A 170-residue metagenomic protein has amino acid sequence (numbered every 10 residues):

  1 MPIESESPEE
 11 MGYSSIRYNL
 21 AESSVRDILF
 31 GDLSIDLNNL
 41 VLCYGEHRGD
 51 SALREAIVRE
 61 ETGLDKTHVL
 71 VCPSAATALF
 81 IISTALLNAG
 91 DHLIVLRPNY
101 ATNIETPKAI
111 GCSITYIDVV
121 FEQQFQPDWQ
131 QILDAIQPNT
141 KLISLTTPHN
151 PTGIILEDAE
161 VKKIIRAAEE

Functional and structural regions predicted by a protein language model:
M1-S74, I81: N-terminal small-domain helix-loop-helix segment of the aminotransferase-like
L20-S23, I57, V69, L93 (+3 more regions): Generic structural signal for small/hydrophobic residues in well-ordered secondary structure, especially within
S23-D27, A76, Y100-A101, P148-N150: Short, solvent-exposed loop/turn segments at secondary-structure junctions
I28-F30, L79-F80, N103-I104, T152-G153: Glycine/Thr-rich phosphate-binding loops of Rossmann-like dinucleotide-binding domains
D65-V69, G90-H92, N139: Short acidic capping loops at alpha-helix termini that bridge into adjacent secondary structure
A85-P107, V120: Conserved PLP-anchoring active-site segment centered on the Schiff-base-forming lysine
A109-I114: A short helix-loop-beta submotif of the ANL/AMP-binding
F121-E170: Active-site phosphate-binding strand-loop segment of PLP-dependent enzymes
